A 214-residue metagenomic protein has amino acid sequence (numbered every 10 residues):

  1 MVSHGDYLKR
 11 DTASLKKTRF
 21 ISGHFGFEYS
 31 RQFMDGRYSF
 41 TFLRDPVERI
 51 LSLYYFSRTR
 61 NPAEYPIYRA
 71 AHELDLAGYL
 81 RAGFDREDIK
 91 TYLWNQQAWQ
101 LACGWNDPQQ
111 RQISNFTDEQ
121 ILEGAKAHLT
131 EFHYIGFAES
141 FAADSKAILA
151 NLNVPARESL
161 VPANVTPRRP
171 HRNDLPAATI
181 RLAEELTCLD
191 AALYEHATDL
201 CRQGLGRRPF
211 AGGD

Functional and structural regions predicted by a protein language model:
V2-T41, E48-E158: PAPS-dependent sulfotransferase catalytic domain
L8, S22-E28, R157-G213: PAPS-dependent sulfotransferase catalytic core
D45, G136, I148-L149, A183 (+2 more regions): A residue-level signal for conserved active-site and pocket-lining positions in enzyme catalytic cores
P46, E64-H72, N173, R207-D214: Short alpha-helical interface elements
W94, Q110-Q112, G206-D214: A short, highly charged, low-complexity intrinsically disordered segment
